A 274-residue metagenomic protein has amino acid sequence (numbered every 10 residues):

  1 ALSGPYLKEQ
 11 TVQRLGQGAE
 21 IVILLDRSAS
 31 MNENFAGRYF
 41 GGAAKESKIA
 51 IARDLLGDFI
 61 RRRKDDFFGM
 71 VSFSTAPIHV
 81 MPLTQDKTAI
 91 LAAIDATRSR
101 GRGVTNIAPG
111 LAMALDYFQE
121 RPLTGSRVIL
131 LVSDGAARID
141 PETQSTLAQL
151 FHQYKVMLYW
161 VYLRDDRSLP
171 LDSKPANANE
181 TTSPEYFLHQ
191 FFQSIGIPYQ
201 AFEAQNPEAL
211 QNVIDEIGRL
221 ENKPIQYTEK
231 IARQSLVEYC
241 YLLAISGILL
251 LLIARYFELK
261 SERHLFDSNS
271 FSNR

Functional and structural regions predicted by a protein language model:
A1-V12, K223-R274: C-terminal signal-anchor/stop-transfer transmembrane helix together with its immediate cytosolic, Lys/Arg-enriched
T11-A19, M31-F67, T84-K87: …and closely analogous acidic/polar surface helices at protein-protein or active-site interfaces in A-domain-like
D26-S28, A52, M70-T75, A114 (+5 more regions): DG-centered beta-turn motif at the end of beta-strands
E33-F35, K64-T97, D116-E120, P170-H189 (+1 more regions): Short beta-strand-loop
G37-I49, L56, A76-V80, D95-V104 (+3 more regions): Second-shell loop/turn segments in exported
I49, R53-G57, K87, L91-I94 (+4 more regions): Extracytoplasmic/secreted envelope proteins and their assembly/folding machinery, especially bacterial periplasmic
R102, G135-S194: VWA/integrin I-like adhesion module and closely mimicked acidic/polar interface patches used
E203-Q234: Juxtamembrane amphipathic/hinge helix adjacent to a transmembrane helix
